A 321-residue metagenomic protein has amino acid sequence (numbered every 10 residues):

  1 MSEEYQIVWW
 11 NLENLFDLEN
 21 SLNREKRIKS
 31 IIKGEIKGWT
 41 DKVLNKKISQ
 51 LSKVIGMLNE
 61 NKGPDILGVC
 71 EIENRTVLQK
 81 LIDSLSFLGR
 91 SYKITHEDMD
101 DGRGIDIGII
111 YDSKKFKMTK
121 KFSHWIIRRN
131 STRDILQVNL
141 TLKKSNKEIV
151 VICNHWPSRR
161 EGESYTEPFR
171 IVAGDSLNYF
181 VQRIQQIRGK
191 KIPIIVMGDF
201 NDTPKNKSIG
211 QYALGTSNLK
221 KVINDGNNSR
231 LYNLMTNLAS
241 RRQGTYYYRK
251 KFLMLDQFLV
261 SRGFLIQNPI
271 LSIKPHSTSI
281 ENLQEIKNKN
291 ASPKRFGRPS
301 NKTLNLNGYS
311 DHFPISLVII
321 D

Functional and structural regions predicted by a protein language model:
M1-S2, E60-N61, S86-L88, D101-R103 (+6 more regions): Extracellular/periplasmic catalytic domains that process cell-envelope and extracellular macromolecules
M1-S91, T95-D100, I105-I107, K289-P293 (+2 more regions): N-terminal, active-site-proximal structural segment of metallo-dependent hydrolase catalytic domains
E4-N14, I36, K120-K121, E148-S158: Active-site-proximal beta-strand elements of phosphoester/diester hydrolases
W10-L12, W39, L44-K47, L51 (+7 more regions): Active-site beta-strand/loop signature of hydrolases that rely on acidic residues for catalysis
N23, V151-F169: Active-site His/acidic residue clusters
I66-P157: Structured beta-strand-rich core segments of catalytic domains in phosphoester-bond hydrolases
T76-V77, R103, R160-E163, T203-S208 (+1 more regions): Extracytoplasmic/secreted cell-surface and envelope-processing proteins
R183-I195, N201-D321: Metal-dependent phosphoester-hydrolase catalytic domains
